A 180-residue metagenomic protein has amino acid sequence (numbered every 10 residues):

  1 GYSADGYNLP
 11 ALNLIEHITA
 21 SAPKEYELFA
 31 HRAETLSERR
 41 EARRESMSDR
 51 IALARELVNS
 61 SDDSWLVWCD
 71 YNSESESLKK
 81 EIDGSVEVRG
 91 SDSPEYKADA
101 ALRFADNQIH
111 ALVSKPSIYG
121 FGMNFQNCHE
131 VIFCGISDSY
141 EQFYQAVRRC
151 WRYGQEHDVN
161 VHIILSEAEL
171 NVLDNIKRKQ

Functional and structural regions predicted by a protein language model:
G1-W65, C69-S73, S77-E81, K179-Q180: Interdomain linker/hinge connecting the two RecA-like lobes of the SF2 helicase core
H17-I18, V86-G90, C134, I164: Hydrophobic residues at beta-strand termini and immediately following loops that shape nucleotide-binding pockets
L66-W68, E76-S77, D83-Y119: Conserved helicase ATPase core of P-loop NTP-dependent helicases/translocases
W68, S114-K115, F133-I136, I164-L165: Conserved beta-strand segments of the P-loop GTPase G domain that flank and frequently precede/overlap
E74-L78, F121, Q142, N171-V172: Phosphate- and divalent-cation-binding pockets in alpha/beta enzyme and binding domains that engage nucleotide-derived
L112, V131-I132, C150: Short, well-ordered beta-strand core segments
M123-I136, V159-I163: A short beta-strand element within the Helicase C-terminal
D138-Q180: A conserved SF2-helicase RecA2
